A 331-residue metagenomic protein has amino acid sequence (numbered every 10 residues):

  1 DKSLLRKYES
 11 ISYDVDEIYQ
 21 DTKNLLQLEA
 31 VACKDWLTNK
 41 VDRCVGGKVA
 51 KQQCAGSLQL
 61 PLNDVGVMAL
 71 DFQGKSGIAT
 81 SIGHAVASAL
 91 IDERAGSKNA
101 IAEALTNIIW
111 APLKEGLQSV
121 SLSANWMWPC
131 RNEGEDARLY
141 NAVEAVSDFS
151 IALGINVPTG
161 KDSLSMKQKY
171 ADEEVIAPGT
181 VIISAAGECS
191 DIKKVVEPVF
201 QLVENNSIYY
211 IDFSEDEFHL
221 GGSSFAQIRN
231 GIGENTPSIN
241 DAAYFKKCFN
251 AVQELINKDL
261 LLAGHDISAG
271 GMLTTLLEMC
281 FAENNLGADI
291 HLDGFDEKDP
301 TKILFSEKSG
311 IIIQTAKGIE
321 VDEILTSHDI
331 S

Functional and structural regions predicted by a protein language model:
D1-S331: Glycine/proline-enriched, intrinsically flexible loops and inter-domain linkers
